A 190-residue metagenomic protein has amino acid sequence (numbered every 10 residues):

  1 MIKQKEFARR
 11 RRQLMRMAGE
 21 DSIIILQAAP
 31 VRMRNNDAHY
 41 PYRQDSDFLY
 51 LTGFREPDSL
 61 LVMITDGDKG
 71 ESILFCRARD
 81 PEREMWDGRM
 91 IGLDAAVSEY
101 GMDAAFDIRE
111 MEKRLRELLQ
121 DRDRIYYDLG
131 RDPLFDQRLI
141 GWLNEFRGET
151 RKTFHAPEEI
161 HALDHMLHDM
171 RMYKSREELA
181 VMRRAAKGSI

Functional and structural regions predicted by a protein language model:
M1-I190: A composition/biophysics-driven feature that prefers long, compositionally simple stretches
